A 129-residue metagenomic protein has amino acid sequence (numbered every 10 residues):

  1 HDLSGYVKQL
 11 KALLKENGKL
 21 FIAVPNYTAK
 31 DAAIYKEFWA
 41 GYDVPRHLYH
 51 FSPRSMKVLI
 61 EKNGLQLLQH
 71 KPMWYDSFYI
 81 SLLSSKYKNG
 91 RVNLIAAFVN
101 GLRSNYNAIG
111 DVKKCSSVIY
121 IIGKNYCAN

Functional and structural regions predicted by a protein language model:
H1, V24, R46, K71-W74: Active-site proximal loops enriched in glycine and acidic residues that flank catalytic Cys/His/Asp and coordinate
H1-I34, H50-L65, S117-C127: Conserved SAM-binding loop
K30-K36, L83-K88: Short, flexible, mixed-charge acidic loops at enzyme active sites
E37-W39, I109-G110: Short, flexible, glycine/charge-rich loop motifs used to bind or transfer phosphoryl groups or to couple energy/partner
F38-A40, M73-W74: Active/binding-pocket-proximal capping segment
W39-R54: Acceptor-substrate binding/catalytic loop of class I
G41, L67-L68: A short hydrophobic/aromatic micro-motif that marks alpha-helical segments and, especially, helix-coil
Q69-N129: A C-terminal cap/extension of S-adenosyl-L-methionine-dependent methyltransferases that defines the acceptor-substrate
